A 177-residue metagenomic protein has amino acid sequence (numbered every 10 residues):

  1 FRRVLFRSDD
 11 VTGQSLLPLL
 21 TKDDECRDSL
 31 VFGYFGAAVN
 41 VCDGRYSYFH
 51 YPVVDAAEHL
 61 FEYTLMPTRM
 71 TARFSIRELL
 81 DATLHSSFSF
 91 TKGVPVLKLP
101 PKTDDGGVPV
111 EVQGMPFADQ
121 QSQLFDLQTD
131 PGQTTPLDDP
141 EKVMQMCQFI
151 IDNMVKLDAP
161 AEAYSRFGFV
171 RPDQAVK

Functional and structural regions predicted by a protein language model:
F1-L5: Short, small-residue-biased leader/transition segments that mark boundaries at the very start of proteins
F6-Q14, E25-L30, P160: Acidic/polar loop patches that form or flank catalytic/metal-binding clefts of enzymes that bind anionic ligands
T12, Y34-G36, L157-D173: Short, solvent-exposed turn/loop segments enriched in Gly/Ser/Thr/Pro and often Arg
P18, K22-D23: Short, conserved micro-motifs composed of acidic
F35-D138, K177: C-terminal, low-complexity/hydrophilic appendages and adjacent surface loops of extracellular/periplasmic anionic
K142-V143: C-terminal structured subdomain/cap of oxidoreductase catalytic cores
M146-I150: Short amphipathic alpha-helical coiled-coil/interface segments
